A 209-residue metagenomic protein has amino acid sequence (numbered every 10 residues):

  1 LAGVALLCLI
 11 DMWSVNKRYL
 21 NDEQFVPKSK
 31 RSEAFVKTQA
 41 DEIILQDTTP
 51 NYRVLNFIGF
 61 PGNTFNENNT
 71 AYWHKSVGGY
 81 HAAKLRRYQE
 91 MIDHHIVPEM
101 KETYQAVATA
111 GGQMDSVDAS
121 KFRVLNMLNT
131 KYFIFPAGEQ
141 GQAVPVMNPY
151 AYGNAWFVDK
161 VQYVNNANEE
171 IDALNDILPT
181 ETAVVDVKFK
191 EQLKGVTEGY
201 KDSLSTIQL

Functional and structural regions predicted by a protein language model:
A2-G79, V146: Extracytoplasmic
H74, G79-R86, H94, P98-A108 (+1 more regions): Flexible, solvent-exposed extracytoplasmic
M91: Conserved ABC ATPase "signature" region
